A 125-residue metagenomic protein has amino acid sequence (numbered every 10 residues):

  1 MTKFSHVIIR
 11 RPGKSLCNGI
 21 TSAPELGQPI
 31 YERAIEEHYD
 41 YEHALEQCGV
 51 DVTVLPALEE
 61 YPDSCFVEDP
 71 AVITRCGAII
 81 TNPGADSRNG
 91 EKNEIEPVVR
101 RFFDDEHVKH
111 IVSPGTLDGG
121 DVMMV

Functional and structural regions predicted by a protein language model:
M1-V125: The feature marks the mature, well-folded catalytic cores of soluble enzymes
